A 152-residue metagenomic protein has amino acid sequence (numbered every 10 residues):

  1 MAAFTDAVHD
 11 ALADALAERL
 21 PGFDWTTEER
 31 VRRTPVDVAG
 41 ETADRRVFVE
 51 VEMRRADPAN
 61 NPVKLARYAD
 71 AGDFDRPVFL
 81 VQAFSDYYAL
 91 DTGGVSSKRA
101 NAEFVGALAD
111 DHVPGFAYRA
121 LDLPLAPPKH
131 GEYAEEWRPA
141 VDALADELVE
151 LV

Functional and structural regions predicted by a protein language model:
M1-E29: Acidic-basic catalytic patches of nuclease active cores, encompassing PD-(D/E)XK and other metal-cofactor nuclease
L20-G22, E28-V31, A83, D110-H112 (+1 more regions): Charged, terminal alpha-helix-loop-beta segments that serve as non-catalytic nucleic-acid engagement and/or assembly
F23, R76-V78, F116-Y118: A structural micro-motif
T26-A43: Catalytic centers of nucleases
V38-R55: Conserved catalytic cores of phosphodiester-cleaving nucleases, focusing on short active-site segments
V49, F79-V81, R119-L121: Hydrophobic/aromatic beta-strand patches that form the interior of the parallel beta-sheet core in alpha/beta enzyme
R54-A109: Catalytic cores of nucleic-acid endonucleases
Y87-V152: Domain-level recognition of nuclease-like catalytic cores that cleave nucleotide substrates
